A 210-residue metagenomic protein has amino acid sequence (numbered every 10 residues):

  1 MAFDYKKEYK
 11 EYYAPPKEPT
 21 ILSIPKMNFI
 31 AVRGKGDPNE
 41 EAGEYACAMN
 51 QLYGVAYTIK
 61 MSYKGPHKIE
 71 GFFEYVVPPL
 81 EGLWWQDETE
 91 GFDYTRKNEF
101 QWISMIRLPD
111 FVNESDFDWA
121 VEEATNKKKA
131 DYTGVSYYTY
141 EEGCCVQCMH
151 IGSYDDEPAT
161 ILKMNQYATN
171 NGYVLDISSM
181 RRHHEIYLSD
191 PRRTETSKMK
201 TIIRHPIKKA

Functional and structural regions predicted by a protein language model:
M1-A210: A solvent-exposed interaction/effector surface
